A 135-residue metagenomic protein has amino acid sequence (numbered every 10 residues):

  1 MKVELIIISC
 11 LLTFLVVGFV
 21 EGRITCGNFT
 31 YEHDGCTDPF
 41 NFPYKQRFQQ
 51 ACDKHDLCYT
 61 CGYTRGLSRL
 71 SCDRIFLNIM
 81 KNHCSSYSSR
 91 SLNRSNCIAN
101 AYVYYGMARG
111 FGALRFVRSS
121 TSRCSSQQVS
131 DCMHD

Functional and structural regions predicted by a protein language model:
K2-D135: Extended terminal accessory/targeting regions
